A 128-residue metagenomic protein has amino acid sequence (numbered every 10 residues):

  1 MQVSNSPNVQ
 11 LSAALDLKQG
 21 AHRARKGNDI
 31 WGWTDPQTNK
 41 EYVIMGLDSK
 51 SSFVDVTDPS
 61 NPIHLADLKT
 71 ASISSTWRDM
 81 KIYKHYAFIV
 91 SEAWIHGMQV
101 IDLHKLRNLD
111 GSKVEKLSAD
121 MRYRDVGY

Functional and structural regions predicted by a protein language model:
M1-Y128: Feature marking well-ordered beta-strand scaffolds used for ligand recognition
